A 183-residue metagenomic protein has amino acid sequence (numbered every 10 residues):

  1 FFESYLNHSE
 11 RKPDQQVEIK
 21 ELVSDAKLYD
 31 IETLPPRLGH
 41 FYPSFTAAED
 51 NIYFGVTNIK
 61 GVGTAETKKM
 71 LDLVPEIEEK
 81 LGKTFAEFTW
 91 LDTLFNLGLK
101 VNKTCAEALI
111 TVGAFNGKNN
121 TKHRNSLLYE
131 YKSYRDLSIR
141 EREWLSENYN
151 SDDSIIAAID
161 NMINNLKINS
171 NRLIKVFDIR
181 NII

Functional and structural regions predicted by a protein language model:
F1-I183: Noncatalytic, beta-rich nucleic-acid-contacting surfaces in large DNA/RNA-processing enzymes
